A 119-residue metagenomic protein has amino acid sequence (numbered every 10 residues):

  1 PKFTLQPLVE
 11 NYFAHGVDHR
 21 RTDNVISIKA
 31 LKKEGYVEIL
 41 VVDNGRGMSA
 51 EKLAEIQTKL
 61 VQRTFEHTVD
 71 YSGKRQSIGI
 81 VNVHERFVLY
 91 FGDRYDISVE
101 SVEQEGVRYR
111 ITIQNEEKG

Functional and structural regions predicted by a protein language model:
P1-T22, R86: Conserved ATP-binding N-box helix of the HATPase_c
K2-F3, T68-R86: Glycine-rich phosphate-binding loop
D23-G35, E100: Short beta-strand/loop element within the Bergerat-fold HATPase_c
K29, G35-V42, G47, R108-R110: Short, highly conserved beta-strand within the GHKL-type HATPase_c fold
V42-S77: Glycine-rich/acidic phosphate-handling loop/turn and adjacent ATP-lid/helix of nucleotide-binding kinase/ATPase domains
G92-S101: Glycine-rich ATP-binding loops of the HATPase_c
S101-G119: C-terminal end segment of the histidine kinase catalytic
